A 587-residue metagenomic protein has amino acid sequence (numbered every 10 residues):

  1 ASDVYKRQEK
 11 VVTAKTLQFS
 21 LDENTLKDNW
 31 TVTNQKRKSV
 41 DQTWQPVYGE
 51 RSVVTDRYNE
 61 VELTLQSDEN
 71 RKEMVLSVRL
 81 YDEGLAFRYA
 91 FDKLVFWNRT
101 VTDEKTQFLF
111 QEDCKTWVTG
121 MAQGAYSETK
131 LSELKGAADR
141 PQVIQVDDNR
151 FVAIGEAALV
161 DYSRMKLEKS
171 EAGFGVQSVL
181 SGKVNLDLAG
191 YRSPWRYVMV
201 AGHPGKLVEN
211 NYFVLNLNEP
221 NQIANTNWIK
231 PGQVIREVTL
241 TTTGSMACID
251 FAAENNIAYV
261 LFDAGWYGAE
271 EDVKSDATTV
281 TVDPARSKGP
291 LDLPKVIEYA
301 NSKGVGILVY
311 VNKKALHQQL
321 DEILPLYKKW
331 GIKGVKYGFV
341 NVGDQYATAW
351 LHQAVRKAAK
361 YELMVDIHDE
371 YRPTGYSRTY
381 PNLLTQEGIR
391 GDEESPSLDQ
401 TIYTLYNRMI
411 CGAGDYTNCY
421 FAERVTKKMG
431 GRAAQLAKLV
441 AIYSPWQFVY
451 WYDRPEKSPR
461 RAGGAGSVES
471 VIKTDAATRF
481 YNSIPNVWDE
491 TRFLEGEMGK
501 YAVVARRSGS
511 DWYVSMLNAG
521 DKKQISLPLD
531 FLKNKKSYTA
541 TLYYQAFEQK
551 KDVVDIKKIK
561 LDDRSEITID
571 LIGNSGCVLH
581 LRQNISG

Functional and structural regions predicted by a protein language model:
A1-Y5: Short, small-residue-biased leader/transition segments that mark boundaries at the very start of proteins
E9-Q66, K115-G120: A low-complexity, Ser/Thr/Gly/Pro-enriched, surface-exposed linker/loop concept that marks segments flanking
V54-E112: Acidic, contiguous internal or C-terminal segments within carbohydrate-active enzymes that form a structured patch used
S67, L80, T100, T106-S302 (+1 more regions): Conserved structural scaffold segments of CAZyme catalytic domains across common CAZy folds
A264-G431: Aromatic- and carboxylate-enriched substrate-binding clefts and catalytic-loop regions of carbohydrate-active enzymes
T374-K500: Flexible C-terminal active-site loop/helix
E497-N534, C577-H580: Carbohydrate-binding surface patches
I559-G587: C-terminal beta-strand-rich structural cap/linker in extracellular carbohydrate-active enzymes
